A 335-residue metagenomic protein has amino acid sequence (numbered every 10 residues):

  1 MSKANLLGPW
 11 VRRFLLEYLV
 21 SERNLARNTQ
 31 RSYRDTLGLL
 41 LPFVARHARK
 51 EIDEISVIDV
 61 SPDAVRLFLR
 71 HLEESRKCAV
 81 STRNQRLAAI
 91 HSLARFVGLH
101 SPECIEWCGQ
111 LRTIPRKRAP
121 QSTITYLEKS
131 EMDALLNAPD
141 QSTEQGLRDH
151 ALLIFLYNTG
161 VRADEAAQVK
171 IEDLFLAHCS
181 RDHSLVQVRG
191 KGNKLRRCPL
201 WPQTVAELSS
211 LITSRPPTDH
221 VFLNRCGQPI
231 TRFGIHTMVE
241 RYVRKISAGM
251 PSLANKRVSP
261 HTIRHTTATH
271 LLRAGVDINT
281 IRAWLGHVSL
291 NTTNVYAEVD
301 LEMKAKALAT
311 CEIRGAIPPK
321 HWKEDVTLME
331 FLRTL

Functional and structural regions predicted by a protein language model:
M1-L335: Conserved catalytic core of the tyrosine transesterase superfamily
